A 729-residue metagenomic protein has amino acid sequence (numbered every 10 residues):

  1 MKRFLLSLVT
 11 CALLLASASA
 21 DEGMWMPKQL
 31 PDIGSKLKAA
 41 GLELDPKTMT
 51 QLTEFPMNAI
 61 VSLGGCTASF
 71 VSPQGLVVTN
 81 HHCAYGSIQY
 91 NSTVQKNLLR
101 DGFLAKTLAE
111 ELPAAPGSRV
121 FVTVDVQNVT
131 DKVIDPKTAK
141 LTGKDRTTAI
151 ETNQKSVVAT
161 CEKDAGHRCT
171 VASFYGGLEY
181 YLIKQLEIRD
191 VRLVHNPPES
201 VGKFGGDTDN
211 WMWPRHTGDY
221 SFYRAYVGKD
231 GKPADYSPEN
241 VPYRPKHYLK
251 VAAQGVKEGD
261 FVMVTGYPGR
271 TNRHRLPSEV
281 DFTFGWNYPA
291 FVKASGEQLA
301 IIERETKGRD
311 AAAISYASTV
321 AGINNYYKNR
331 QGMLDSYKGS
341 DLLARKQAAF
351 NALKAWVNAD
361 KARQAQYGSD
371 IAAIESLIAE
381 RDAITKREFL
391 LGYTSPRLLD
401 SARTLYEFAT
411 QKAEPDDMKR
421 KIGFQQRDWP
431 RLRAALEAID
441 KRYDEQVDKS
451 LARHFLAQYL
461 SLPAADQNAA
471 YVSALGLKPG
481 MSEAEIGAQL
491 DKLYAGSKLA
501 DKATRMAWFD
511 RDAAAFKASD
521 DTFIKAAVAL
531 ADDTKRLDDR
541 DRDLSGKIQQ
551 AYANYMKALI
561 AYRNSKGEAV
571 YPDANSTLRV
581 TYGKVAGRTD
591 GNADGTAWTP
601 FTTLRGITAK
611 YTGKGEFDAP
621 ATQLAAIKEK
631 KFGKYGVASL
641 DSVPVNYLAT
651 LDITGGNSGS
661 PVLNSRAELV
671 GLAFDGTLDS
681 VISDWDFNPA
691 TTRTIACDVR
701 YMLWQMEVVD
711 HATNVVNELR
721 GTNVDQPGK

Functional and structural regions predicted by a protein language model:
K2-L5, V9-K729: Terminal presequence/propeptide segments associated with secretion/organelle targeting and zymogen/polyprotein
